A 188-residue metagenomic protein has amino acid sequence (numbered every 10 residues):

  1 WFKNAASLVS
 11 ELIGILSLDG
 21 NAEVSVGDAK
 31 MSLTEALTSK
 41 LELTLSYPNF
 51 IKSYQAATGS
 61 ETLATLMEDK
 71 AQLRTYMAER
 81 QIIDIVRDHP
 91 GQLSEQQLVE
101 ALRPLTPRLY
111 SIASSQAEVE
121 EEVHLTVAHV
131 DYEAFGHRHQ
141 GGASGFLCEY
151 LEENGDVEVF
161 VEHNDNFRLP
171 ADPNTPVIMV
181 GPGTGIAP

Functional and structural regions predicted by a protein language model:
W1-P188: FNR-like FAD-binding dehydrogenase module
